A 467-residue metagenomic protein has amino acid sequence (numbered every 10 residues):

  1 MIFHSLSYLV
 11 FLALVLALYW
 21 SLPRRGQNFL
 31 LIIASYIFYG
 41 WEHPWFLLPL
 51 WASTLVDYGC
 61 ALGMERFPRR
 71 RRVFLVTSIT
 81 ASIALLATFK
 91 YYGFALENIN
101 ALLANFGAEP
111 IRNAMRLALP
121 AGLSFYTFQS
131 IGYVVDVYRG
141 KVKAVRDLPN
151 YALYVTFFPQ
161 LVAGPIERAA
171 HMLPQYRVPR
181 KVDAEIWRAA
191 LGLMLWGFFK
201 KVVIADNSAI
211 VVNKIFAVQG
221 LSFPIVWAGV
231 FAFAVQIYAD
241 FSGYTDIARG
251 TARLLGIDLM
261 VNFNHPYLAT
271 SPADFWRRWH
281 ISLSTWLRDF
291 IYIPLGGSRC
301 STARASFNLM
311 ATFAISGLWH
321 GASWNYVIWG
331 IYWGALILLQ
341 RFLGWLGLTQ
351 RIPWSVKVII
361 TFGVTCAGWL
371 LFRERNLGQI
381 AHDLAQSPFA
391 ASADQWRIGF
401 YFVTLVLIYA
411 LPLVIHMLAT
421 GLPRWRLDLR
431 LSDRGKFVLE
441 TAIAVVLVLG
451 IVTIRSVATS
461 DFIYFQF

Functional and structural regions predicted by a protein language model:
M1-Q466: Membrane-embedded transmembrane alpha-helical bundles that form the catalytic cores of multi-pass lipid-modifying
